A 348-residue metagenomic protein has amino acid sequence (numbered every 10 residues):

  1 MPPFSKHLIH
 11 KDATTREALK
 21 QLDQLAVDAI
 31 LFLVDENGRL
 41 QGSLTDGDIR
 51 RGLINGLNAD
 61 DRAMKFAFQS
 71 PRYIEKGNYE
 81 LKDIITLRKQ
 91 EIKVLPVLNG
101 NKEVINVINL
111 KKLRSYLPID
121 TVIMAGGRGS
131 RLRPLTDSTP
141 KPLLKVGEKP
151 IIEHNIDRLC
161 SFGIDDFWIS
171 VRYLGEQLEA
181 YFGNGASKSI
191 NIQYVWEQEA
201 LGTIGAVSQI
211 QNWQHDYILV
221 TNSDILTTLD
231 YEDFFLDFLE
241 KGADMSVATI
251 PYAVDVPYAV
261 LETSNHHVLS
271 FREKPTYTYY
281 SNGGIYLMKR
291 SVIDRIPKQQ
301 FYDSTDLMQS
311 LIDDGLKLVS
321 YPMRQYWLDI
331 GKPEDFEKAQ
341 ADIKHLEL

Functional and structural regions predicted by a protein language model:
M1-H7, D61-P71, I123, T136-T139: Bateman (tandem CBS) regulatory domains
L8-V27, V34, L53, Y73-I92 (+1 more regions): The conserved cystathionine-beta-synthase
L22-A26, L31-D48, F66, L87-R88 (+2 more regions): A glycine-centered beta-loop-beta connector
D48-M64, L110-V122, Y280: A short, polar/charged loop-to-alpha-helix boundary motif
N109-S138, L143-L144: N-terminal nucleotide-binding beta1-loop-alpha1 segment
K149-N222, D233, K298: Conserved N-terminal catalytic core of the sugar/cofactor nucleotidyltransferase
L219, L226, E232-L239, Y252-D255 (+1 more regions): Catalytic-core segments of class I nucleotidyltransferases/pyrophosphorylases that form NMP-activated intermediates
K241-P251: A short, conserved acidic/glycine-rich loop-to-beta-strand motif that forms the donor nucleotide-sugar/metal
